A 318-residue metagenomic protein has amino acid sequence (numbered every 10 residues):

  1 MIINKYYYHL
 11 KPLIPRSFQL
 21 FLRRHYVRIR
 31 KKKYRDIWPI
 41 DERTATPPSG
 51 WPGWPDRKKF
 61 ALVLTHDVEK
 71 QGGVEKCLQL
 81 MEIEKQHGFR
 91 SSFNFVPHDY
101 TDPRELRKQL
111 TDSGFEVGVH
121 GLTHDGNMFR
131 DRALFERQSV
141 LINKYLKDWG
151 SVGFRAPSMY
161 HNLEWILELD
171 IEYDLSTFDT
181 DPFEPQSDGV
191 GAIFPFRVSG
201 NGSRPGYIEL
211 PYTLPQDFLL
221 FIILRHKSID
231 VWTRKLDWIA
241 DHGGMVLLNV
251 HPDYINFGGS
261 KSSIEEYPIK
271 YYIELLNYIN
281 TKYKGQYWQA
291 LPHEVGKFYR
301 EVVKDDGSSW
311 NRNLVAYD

Functional and structural regions predicted by a protein language model:
M1-V63, Y287-A290: N-terminal pre-catalytic segment of deacetylase/amide-hydrolase enzymes
R28-I40, S49, L141-G244: Active-site-adjacent pocket scaffolds in enzyme catalytic domains
K31-E116, S158, N162, L224: Active-site beta->alpha N-cap acidic-glycine motif
A45-P48, D230-D318: C-terminal domain-boundary segment and adjacent tail
P48, C77, M81, R104-K108 (+3 more regions): Generic structural signal for well-ordered alpha-helices, preferentially at hydrophobic/aromatic core positions
L62-H66, S91-F93, V117-H120, V152-F154 (+4 more regions): Hydrophobic faces of well-ordered beta-strands that scaffold small-molecule active sites in alpha/beta enzyme cores
D67, Q79-K85, G126, Y145 (+2 more regions): A structural signal for the main folded, soluble domain(s) of proteins
E69-E75, N94-E105, D125-E136, G153-E164 (+4 more regions): Acidic-and-aromatic substrate-binding clefts and catalytic sites of carbohydrate-active enzymes
